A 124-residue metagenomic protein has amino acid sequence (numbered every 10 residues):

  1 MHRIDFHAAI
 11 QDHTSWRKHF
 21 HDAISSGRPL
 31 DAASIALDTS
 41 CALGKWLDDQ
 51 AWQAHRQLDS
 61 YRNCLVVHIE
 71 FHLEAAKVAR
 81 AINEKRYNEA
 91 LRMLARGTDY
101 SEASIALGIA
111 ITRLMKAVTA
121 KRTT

Functional and structural regions predicted by a protein language model:
M1-T124: N-terminal membrane-sensor/transducer module of prokaryotic signaling receptors
